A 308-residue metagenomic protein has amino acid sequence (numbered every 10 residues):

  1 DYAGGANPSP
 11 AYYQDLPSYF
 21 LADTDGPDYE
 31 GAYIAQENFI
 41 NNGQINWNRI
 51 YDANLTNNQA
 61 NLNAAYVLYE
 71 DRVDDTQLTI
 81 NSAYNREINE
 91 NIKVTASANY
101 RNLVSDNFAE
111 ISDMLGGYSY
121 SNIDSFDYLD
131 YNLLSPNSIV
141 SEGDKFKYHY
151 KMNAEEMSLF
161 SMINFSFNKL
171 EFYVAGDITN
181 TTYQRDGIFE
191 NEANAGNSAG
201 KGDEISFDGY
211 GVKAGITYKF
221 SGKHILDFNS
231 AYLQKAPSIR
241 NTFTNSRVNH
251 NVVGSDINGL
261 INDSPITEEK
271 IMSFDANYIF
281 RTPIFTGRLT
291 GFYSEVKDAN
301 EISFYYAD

Functional and structural regions predicted by a protein language model:
D1-V104, A109, T286-R288: Outer-membrane beta-barrel domain signature, strongest for Gram-negative TonB-dependent receptors and also present
A65-V67, K93-S221, N241, N251 (+1 more regions): Signature of Gram-negative outer-membrane beta-barrel scaffolds
Q77, E301-Y306: Short acidic-glycine motifs
Q77-L78, M157, I271-M272: Conserved glycosyltransferase catalytic-site signature
I80-R86, A96, L159-F165, A214-Y218 (+3 more regions): Residues on the lipid-exposed face of transmembrane beta-strands in outer-membrane beta-barrel proteins
E87, L226-F228: N-terminal presequences and immediately downstream first alpha-helices
I88-E90, F220-G222, K270: Short loop/turn positions at the edges of beta-strands in beta-sheet-rich folds
Y148-M152, G202-G211, H224-I225, Y232-K297 (+1 more regions): Outer-membrane beta-barrel signature, preferentially recognizing the C-terminal barrel domain of Gram-negative
